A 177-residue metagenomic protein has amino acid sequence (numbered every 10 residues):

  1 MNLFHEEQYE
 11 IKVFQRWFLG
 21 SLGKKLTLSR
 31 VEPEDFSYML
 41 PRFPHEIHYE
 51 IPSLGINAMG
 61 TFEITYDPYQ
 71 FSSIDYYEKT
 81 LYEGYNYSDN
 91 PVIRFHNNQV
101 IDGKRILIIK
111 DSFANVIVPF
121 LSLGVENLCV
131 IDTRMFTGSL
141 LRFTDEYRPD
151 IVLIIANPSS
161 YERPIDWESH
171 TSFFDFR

Functional and structural regions predicted by a protein language model:
M1-R177: Extracellular glycan-modifying ectodomains
